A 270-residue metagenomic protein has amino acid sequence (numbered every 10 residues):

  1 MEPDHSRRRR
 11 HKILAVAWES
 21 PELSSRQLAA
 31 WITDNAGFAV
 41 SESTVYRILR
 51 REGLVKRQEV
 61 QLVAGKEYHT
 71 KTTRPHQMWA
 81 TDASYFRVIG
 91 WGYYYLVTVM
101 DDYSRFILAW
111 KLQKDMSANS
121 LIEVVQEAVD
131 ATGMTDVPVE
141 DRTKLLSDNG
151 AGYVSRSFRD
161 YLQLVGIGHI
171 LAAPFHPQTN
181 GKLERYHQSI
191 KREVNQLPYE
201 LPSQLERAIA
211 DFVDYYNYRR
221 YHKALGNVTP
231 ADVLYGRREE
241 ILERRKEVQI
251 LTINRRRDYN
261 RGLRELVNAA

Functional and structural regions predicted by a protein language model:
M1, R7-R8, L62-A64, M78-D82 (+2 more regions): Short, structured secondary-structure boundary patches
M1-M78, L234-R238: Basic, flexible linker segments flanking DNA-binding modules in nucleic acid-interacting mobile-element proteins
E19, D34, D130-T135, Y218: Secondary-structure boundary motif
R26, R57-Q58, P138, A224-N227: Short, hydrophobic secondary-structure boundary micro-motifs
L28, V45, L121, F158 (+2 more regions): Hydrophobic/aromatic residues in well-formed alpha-helices
A39-S41, L54-V55, Y68-L96, D102-Y215: RNase H-like DDE/DDD metal-dependent nuclease/strand-transfer catalytic core used by mobile genetic elements
D141, Q163-I167, Q188-A270: C-terminal domain-tail junction helix/linker
